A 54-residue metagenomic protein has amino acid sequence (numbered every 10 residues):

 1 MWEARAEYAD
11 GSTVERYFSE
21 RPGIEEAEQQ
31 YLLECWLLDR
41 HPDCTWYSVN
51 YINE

Functional and structural regions predicted by a protein language model:
W2-Y8: A short beta-strand micro-motif
A4, T13-V14, W36: A general secondary-structure boundary signal
E7, S19, N50-I52: A structural detector for beta-sheet-dominated domains
Y8-D10, Y31: Short intrinsically disordered, low-complexity segments
S12-E26: A short, exposed loop/beta-hairpin motif centered on an aromatic-Gly-Thr core
E26-A27, L38: Intrinsic low-complexity/disordered segments
A27-L33: Amphipathic alpha-helical segments in structured regions that serve as interaction surfaces
E34-E54: Short, mixed-charge low-complexity intrinsically disordered segments
